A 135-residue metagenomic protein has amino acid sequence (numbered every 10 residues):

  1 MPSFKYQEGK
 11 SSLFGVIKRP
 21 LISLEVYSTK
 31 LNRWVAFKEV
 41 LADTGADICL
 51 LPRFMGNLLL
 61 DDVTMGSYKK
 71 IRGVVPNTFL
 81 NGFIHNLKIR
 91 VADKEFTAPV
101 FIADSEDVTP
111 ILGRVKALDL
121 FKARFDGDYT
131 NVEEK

Functional and structural regions predicted by a protein language model:
M1-K135: Pepsin/retropepsin-fold aspartyl endopeptidases
